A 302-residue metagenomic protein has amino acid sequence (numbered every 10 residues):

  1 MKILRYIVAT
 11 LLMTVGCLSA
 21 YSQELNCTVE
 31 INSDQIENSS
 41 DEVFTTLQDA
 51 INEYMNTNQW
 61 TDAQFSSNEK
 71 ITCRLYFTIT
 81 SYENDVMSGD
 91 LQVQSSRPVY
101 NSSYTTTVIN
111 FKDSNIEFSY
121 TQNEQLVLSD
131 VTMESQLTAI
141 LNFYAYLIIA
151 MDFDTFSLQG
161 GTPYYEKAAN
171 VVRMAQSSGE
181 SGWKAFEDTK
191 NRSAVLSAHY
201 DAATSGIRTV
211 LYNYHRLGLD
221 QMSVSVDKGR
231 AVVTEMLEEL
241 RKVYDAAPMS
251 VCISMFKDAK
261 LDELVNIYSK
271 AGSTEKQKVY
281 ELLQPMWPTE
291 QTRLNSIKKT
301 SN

Functional and structural regions predicted by a protein language model:
M1-E24: Bacterial Sec-dependent N-terminal signal peptides
Q23-S88, V99-N101: Start-of-domain marker
E30, G218-N302: A cross-kingdom marker for long, charged
D34-D41, V127-S135, D245-A246: Second-shell loop/turn segments in exported
N52-W60, A150-D154, V265, S269: Sec-exported extracytoplasmic/periplasmic mature domains
D85-A194: Acidic/His-rich structured neighborhood in mature extracellular/periplasmic domains
G160-M249, I253: Flexible, glycine-rich surface segments
